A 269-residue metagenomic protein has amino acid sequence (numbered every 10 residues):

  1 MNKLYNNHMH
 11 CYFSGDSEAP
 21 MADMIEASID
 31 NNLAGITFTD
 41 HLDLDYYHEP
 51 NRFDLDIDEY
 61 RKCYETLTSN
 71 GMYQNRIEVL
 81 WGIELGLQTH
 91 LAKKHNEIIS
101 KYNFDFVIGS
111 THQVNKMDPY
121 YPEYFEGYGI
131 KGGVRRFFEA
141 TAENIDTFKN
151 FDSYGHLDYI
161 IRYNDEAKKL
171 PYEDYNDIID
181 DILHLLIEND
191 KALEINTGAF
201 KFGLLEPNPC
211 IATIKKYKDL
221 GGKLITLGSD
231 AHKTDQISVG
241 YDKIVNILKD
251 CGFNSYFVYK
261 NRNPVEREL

Functional and structural regions predicted by a protein language model:
M1-T89, N96-K101, Y163-D165, K169-N176 (+4 more regions): An N-terminally biased module of ancient metal coordination in phosphate/nucleic-acid-related enzymes
N2-N6, G35-T37, R76-G82, D105-I108 (+4 more regions): Structural preference for beta-strand elements that scaffold enzyme active sites
F13-G15, G109-L220: Domain-core and long-helix interface of multi-subunit machines
I29-D30, K62-N75, N96-I108, I145-K149 (+2 more regions): Acidic (Asp/Glu)-rich catalytic clusters
H41, L157, G222-S238, V258-N261: Short acidic/histidine-rich active-site segments
Y73-G132: Active-site gating/metal-coordination segments in enzymes
I83-E84, I195-F202, S229, V258-R262: Acidic carboxylate-rich catalytic motifs and surrounding loops in phosphoryl-/glycosyl-chemistry enzymes
L248, F253-L269: Short, basic/aromatic-enriched C-terminal tail that caps enzymatic domains
